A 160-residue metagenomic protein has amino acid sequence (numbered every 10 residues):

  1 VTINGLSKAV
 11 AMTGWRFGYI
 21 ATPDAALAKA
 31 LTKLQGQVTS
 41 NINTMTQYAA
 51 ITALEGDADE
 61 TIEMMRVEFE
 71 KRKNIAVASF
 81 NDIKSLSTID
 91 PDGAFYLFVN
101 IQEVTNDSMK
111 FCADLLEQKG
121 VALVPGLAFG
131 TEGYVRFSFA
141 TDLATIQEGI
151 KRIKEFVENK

Functional and structural regions predicted by a protein language model:
V1-K160: PLP-dependent class I/II
